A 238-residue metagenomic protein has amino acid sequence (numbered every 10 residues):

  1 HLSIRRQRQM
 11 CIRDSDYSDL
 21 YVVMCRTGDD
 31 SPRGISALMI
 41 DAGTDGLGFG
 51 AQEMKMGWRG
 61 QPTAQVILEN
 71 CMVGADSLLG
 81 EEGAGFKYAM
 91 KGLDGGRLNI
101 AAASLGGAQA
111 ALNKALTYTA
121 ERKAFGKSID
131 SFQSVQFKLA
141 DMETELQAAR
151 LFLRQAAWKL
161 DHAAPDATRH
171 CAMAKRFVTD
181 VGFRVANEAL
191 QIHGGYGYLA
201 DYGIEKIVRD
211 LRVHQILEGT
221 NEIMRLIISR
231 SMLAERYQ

Functional and structural regions predicted by a protein language model:
H1-R8: Positively charged, low-complexity/disordered segments
Q9, R13-F49: A short core secondary-structure module
Q9-I12, K55, K138, K175: A general lysine-centric signal
D14-D19, P32-G34, R59-Q61, G80-E81 (+1 more regions): Short glycine/proline-enriched turns and hinge-like loops at secondary-structure junctions
L20-M24, A37-M39, T63-N70, L226: Conserved hydrophobic/aromatic beta-strand scaffold that supports enzyme active sites
R26-D30, A42-D45, E69-S77, M232: Short loop segments at secondary-structure junctions
G43-G74: Flexible, small-/acidic-enriched active-site or ligand-binding loops
Q65-N70, A84-F86, M90-Q238: Alpha-helical interface subdomain recognition
